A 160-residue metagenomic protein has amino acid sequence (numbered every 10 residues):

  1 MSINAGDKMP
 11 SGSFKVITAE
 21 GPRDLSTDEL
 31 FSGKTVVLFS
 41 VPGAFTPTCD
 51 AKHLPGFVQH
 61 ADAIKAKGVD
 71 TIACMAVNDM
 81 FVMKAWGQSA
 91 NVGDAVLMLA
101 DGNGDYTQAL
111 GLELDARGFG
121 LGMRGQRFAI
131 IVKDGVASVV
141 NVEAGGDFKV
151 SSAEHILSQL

Functional and structural regions predicted by a protein language model:
M1-L160: Chalcogenol-based redox active-site neighborhoods
